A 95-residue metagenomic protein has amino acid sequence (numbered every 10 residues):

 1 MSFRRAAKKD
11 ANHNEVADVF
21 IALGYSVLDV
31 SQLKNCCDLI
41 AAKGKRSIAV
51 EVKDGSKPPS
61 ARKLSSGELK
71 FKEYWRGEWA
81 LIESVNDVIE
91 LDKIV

Functional and structural regions predicted by a protein language model:
M1-V95: Catalytic phosphate/metal-binding cores of nucleic-acid and nucleotide-processing enzymes, i.e., regions that mediate
